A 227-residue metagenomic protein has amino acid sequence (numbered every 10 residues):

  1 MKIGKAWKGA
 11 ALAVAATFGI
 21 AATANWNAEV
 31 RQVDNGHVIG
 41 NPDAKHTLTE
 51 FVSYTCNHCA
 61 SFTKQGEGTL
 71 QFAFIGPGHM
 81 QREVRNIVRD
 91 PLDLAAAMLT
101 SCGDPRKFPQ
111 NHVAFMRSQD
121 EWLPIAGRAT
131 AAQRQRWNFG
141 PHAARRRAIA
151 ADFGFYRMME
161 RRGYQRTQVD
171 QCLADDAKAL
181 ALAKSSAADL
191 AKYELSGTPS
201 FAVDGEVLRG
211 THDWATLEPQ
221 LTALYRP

Functional and structural regions predicted by a protein language model:
K2-L94, R117, A183, A187 (+2 more regions): Extracytoplasmic thiol/disulfide redox context detector
Q65-T69, L99, L217-Q220: Glycine-rich, phosphate-binding/catalytic loops in enzymes
V88-G197, A202-E206, T211-A215, A223-R226: Cysteine-centric redox/oxidoreductase cores and disulfide-bonded domains
